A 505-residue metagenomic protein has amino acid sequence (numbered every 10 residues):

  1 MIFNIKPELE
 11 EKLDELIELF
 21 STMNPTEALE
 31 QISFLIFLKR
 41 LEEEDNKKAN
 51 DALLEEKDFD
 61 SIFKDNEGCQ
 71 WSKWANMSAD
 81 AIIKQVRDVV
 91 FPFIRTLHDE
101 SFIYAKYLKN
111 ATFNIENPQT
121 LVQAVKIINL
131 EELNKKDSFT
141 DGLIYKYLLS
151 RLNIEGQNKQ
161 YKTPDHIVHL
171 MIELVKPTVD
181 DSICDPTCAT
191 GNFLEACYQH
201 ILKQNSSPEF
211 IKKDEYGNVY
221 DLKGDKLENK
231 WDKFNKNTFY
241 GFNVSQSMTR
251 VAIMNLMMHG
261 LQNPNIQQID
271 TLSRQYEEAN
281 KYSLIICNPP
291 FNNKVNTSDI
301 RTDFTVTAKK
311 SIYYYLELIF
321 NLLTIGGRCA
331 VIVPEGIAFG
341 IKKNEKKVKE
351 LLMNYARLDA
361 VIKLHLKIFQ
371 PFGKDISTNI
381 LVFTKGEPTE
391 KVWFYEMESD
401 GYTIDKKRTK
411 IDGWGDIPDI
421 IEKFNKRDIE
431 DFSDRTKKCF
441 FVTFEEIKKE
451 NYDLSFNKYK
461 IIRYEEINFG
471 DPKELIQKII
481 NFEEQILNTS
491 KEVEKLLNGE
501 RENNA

Functional and structural regions predicted by a protein language model:
M1-L174, T178-V179, N265-S273, K363-I368 (+3 more regions): Non-catalytic, mostly N-terminal accessory regions of nucleic-acid modification and defense proteins
A28, V244-T249, K309-V382: Conserved Class I SAM-dependent methyltransferase catalytic core
E43, T190, Q246-M248, S273 (+5 more regions): Conserved nucleotide-binding/hydrolysis micro-motifs of P-loop NTPases
Q160-C287, N292-K294, D303, T307-K309 (+4 more regions): Conserved S-adenosyl-L-methionine
K281, I285, I376-S377, P388-K391 (+2 more regions): A generic structural signal for well-ordered coil/turn residues at beta-strand boundaries that shape enzyme active-site
T297-I300, L358: Flexible, solvent-exposed coil segments and beta strand-coil junctions, predominantly the extracellular/periplasmic
R357-L358, Q370-I420: C-terminal, active-site-flanking charged/polar segments
